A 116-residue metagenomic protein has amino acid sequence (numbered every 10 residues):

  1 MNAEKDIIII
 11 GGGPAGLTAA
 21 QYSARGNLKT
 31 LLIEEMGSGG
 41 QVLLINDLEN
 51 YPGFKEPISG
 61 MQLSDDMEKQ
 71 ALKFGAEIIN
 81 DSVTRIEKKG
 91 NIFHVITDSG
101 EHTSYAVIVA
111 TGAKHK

Functional and structural regions predicted by a protein language model:
M1-I10, G26, L31, I78-K116: FAD-binding core/adjacent interface of flavoenzyme oxidoreductases
G13: Glycine-rich NAD(P) Rossmann-fold beta1-alpha1 loop
G16-L17: N-terminal Rossmann-fold NAD(P) dinucleotide-binding loop
S23: Aromatic pocket-lining residues of Rossmann-like dinucleotide-binding sites
K29-E35, V42: Short beta-strand "acidic-cap" motif of Rossmann-like dinucleotide-binding folds
M36-S38, K114: Short glycine-enriched loops at secondary-structure junctions
L43-E101: N-terminal Rossmann-like dinucleotide/flavin-binding domain of flavoprotein oxidoreductases that bind FAD/FMN
